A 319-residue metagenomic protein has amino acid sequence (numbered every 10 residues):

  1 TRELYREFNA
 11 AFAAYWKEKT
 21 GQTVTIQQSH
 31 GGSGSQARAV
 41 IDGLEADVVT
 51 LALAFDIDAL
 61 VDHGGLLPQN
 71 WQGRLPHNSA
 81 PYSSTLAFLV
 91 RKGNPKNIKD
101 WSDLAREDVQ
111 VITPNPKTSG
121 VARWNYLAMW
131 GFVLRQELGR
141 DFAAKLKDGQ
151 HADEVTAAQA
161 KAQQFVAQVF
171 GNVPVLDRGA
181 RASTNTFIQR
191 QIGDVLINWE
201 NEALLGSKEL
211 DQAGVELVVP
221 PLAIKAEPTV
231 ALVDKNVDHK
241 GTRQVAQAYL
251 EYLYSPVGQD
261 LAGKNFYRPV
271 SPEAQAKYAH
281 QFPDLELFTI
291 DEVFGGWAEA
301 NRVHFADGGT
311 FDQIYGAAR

Functional and structural regions predicted by a protein language model:
T1-L66, G73-L75, W199, R319: Early extracytoplasmic/lumenal segment of secretory-pathway proteins
N9-E18, I41-E45, A54, V61-G65 (+9 more regions): Sec-exported extracytoplasmic/periplasmic mature domains
G21-T23, G31, S35, G43-E45 (+8 more regions): Extracytoplasmic
I26-S29, V48-L51, A80, A87-V90 (+4 more regions): Structural recognition of the beta-strand scaffold that forms the well-ordered cores of secreted hydrolase catalytic
V61-L138: A conserved helix-loop-strand patch within extracytoplasmic ligand-binding domains of the periplasmic binding
A80-F88, Q163-F170, D177-R178, L210-R243: Periplasmic-binding protein-like
E137-P220: Ligand-binding pocket segment of bilobal, Venus flytrap-like solute-binding proteins
K235-R319: Extracellular/periplasmic juxtamembrane helices and adjacent flexible linkers that interface with membrane partners
